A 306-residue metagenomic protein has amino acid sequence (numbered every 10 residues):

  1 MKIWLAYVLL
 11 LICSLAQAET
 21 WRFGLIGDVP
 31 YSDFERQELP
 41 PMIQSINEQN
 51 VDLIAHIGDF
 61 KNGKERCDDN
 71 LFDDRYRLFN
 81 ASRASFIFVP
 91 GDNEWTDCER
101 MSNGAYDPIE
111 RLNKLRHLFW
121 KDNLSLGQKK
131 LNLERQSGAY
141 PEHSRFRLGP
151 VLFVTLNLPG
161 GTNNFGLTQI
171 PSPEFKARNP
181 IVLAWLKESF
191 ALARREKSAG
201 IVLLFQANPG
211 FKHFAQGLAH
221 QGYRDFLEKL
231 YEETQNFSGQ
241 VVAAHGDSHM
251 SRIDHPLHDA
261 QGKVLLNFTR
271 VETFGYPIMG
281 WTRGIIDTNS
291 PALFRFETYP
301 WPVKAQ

Functional and structural regions predicted by a protein language model:
L11-L15: N-terminal signal peptide c-region/cleavage motif recognized by signal peptidases
Q17-L71, S198: N-terminal active-site segment of His-dependent metallophosphoesterases
L25-G27, I54-D59, F86-G91, L204-F205 (+2 more regions): Active-site neighborhood of phospho(di)ester-bond hydrolases with catalytic His/Asp-centered motifs
P30, F60-K61, N93-W95, L152 (+4 more regions): Catalytic metal-binding/acid-base residues of hydrolase active sites
Q44-L53, V154, Q169-L257: His/acidic metal-ligating clusters that form di-metal
L71-I181, L257-T288: Extended active-site neighborhood of metal-dependent phosphoesterases/phosphodiesterases
D287-Q306: A short C-terminal boundary segment appended to hydrolase-like catalytic domains
